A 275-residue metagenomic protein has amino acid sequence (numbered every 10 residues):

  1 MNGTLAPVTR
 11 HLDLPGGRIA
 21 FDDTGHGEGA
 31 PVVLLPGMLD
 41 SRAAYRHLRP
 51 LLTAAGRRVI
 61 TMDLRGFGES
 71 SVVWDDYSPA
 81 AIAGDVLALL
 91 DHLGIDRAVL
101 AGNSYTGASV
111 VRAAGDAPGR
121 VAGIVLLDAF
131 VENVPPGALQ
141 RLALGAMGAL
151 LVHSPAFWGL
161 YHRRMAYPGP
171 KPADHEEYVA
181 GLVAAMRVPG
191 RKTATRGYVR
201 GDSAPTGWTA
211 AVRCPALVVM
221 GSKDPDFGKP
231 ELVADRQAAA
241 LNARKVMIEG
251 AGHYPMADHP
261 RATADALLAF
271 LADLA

Functional and structural regions predicted by a protein language model:
M1-V32, A54-R57, I95-D96, A122 (+1 more regions): Alpha/beta-hydrolase fold catalytic core
T24-E69: Conserved HGGG/HGGXW glycine-rich cap/lid loop of the alpha/beta-hydrolase fold
R46, A54, T61-A101, Y105: Active-site loop/oxyanion-hole signature of alpha/beta-hydrolase fold enzymes
S109-A113: Hydrolases whose catalytic domains are alpha/beta-hydrolase-1, hotdog thioesterase, or metallo-beta-lactamase-like
G115, A122-V152: Flexible "cap/lid" loop of the alpha/beta hydrolase fold
P135-G137, H153-A211: Conserved alpha/beta-hydrolase catalytic His-Asp/Glu region
L217-A251: Conserved loop-alpha-helix segment in the C-terminal half of the alpha/beta-hydrolase fold that carries the catalytic
L241-A275: Catalytic active-site module of serine/aspartate enzymes centered on a nucleophile-bearing elbow/loop
